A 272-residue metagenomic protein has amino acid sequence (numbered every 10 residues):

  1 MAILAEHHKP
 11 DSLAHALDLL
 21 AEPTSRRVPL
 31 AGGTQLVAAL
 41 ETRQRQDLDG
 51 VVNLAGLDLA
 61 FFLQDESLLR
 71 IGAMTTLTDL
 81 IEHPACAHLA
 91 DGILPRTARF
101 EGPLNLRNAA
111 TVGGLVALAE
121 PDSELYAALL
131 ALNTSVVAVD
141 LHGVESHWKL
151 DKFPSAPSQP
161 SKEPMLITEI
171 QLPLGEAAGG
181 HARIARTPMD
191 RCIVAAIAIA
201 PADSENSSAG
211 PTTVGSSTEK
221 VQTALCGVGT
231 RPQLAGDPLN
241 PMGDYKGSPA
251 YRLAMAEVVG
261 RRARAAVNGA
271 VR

Functional and structural regions predicted by a protein language model:
M1-R272: C-terminal structural segment of proteins
